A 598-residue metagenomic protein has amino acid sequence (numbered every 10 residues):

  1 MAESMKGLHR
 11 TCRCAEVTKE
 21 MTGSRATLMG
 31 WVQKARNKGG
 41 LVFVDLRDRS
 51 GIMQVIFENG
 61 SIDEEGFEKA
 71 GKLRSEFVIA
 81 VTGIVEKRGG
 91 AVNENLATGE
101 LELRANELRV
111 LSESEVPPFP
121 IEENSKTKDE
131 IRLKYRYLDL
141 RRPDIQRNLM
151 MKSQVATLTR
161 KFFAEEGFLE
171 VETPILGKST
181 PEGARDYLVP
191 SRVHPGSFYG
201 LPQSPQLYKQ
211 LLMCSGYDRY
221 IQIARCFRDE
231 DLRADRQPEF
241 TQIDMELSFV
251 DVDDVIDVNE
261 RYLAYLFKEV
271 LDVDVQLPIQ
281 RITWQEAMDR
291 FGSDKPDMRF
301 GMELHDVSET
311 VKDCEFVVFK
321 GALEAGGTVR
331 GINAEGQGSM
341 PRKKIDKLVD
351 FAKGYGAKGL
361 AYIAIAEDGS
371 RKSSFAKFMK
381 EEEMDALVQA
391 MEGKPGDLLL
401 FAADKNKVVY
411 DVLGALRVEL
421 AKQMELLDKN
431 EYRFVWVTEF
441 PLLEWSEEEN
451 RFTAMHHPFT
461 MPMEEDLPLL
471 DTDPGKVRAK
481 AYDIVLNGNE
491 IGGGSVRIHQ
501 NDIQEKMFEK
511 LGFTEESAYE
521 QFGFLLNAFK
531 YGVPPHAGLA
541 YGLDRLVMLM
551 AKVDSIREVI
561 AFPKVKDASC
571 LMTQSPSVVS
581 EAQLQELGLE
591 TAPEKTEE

Functional and structural regions predicted by a protein language model:
M1-E598: Class II aminoacyl-tRNA synthetase catalytic cores and aaRS-like
